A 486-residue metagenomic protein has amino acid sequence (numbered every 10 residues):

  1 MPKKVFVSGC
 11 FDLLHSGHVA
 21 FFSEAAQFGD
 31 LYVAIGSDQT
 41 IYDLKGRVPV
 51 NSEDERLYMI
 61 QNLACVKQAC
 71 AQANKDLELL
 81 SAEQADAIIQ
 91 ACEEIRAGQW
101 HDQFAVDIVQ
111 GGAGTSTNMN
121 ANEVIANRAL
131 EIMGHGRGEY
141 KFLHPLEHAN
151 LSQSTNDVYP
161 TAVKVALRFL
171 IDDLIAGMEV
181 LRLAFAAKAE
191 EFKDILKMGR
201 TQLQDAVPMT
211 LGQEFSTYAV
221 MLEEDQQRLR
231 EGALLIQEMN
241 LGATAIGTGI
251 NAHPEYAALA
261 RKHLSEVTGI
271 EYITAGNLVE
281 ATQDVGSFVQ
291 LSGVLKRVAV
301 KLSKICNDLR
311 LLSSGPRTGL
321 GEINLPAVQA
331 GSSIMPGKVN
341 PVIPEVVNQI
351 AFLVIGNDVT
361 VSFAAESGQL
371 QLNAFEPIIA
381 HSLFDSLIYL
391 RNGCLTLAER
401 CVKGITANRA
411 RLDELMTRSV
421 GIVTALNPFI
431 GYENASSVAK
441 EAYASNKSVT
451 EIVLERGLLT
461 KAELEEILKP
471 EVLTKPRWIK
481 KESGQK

Functional and structural regions predicted by a protein language model:
M1-I60: Nucleotidyltransferase catalytic core that binds NTPs
D54, Y58-K486: Conserved, well-structured ligand/cofactor-binding cores
